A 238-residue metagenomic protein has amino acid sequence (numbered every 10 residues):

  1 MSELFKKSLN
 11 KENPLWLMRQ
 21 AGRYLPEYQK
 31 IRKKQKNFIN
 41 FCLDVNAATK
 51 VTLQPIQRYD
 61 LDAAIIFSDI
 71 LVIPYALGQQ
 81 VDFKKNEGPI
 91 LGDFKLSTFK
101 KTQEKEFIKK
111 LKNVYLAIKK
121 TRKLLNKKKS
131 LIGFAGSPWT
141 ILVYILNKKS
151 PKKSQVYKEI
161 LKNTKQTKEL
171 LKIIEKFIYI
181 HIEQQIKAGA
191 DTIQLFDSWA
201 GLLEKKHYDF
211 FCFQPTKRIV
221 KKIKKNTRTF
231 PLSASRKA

Functional and structural regions predicted by a protein language model:
M1-A76, F83, R218: N-terminal basic, low-complexity leaders that serve as flexible interaction/assembly modules and, when applicable, as
K34-N37, S97-E106, I160-T167: Short glycine/proline- and acidic residue-enriched helix-loop micro-motifs that form flexible lids or anion-recognition
Q35-A47, K101-E104, I141, S150: An N-terminal domain-start capping segment
I70-I73, G88, P138-T140: A short acidic, glycine/proline-enriched capping/turn motif at secondary-structure boundaries, especially helix N-cap
Y75-G78, T121: Pocket-flanking alpha-helical
V81-L96, P151-Y157: A charged helix-plus-loop insertion that forms the helical arch/lid used to bind and gate nucleic-acid substrates
N86-L124: A gly/proline- and charged-residue-enriched helix-loop-helix capping module
K110-A238: Active-site loop segments of alpha/beta catalytic cores
